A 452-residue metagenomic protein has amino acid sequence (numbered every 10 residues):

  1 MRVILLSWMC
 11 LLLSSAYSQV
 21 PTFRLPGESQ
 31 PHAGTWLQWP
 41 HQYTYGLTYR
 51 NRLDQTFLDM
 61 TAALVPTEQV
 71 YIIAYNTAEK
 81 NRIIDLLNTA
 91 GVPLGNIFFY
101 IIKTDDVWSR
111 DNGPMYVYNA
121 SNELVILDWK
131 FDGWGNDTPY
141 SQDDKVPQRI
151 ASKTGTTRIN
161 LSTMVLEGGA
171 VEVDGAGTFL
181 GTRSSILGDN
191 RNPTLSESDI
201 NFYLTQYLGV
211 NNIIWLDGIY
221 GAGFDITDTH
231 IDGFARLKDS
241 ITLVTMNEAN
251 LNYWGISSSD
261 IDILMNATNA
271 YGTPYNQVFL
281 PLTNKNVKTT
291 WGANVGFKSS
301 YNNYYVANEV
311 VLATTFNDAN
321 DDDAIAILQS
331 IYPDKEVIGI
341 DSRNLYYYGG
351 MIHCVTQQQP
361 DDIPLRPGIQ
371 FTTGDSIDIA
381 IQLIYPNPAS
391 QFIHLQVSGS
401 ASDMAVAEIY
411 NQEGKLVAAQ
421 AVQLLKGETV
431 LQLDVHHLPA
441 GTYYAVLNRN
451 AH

Functional and structural regions predicted by a protein language model:
M1-V20: Bacterial Sec-dependent N-terminal signal peptides
L6-S7, S14, S376-Y385, A389-H452: C-terminal outer-membrane/trafficking sorting elements
L12, S162-T163, N344-Y347, E408 (+1 more regions): N-terminal hydrophobic or amphipathic segments with adjacent small-residue motifs that include Sec signal peptides
Q19-R366: The feature marks the mature, well-folded catalytic cores of soluble enzymes
V20, D334, G368, A389-F392 (+1 more regions): Generic low-complexity segments that are intrinsically disordered, proline-rich and/or Lys/Arg-biased
Q38, D239, T373, Y385 (+1 more regions): Residue-level detector of conserved, well-ordered beta-strand and adjacent loop positions that form binding/recognition
Q370-F371, S376: Non-catalytic interaction/Regulatory regions outside core domains
